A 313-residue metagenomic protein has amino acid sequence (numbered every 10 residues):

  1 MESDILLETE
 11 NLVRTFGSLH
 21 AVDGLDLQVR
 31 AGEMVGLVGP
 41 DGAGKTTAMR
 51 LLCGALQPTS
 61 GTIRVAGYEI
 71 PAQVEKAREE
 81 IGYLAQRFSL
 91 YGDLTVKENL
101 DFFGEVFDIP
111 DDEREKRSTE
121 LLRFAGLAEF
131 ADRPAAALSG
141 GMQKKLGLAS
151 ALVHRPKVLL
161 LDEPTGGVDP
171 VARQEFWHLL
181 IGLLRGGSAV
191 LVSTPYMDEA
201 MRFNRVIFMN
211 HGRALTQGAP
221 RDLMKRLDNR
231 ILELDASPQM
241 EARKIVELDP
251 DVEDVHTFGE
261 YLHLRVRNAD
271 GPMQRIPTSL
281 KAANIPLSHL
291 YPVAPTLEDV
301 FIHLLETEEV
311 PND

Functional and structural regions predicted by a protein language model:
G61-A72, K76-A77: Conserved ABC transporter NBD signature motif
D93, P134-L138: Conserved ABC ATPase signature
D101, E105, P110-F130: Conserved ABC ATPase "signature" region
R155: Conserved catalytic motifs of ABC-family nucleotide-binding domains
L159-D162: Catalytic Walker B motif of ABC-type/P-loop ATPase nucleotide-binding domains
Q217-G218: ABC ATPase "signature
